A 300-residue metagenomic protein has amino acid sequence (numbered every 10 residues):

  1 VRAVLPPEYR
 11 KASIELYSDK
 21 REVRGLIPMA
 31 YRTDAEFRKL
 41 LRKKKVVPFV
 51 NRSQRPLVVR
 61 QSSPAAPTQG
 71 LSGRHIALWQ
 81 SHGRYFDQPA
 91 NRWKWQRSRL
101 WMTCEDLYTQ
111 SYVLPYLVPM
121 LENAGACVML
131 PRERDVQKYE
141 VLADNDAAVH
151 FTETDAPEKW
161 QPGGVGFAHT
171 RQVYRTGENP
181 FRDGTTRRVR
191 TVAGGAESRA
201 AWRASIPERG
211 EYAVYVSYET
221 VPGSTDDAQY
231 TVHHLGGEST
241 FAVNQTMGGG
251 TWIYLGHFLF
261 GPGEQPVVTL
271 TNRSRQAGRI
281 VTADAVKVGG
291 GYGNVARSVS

Functional and structural regions predicted by a protein language model:
V1-H82, F86-Q96, A283, G289-V299: Non-catalytic propeptide/linker segments at domain boundaries
S62-W160, S298-S300: Active-site histidine-acidic residue metal-binding/catalytic motifs, centered on HxH/HExxH-like signatures
Y139-T191, A277-G289, G293-V295: Low-complexity, Gly/Ser/Thr/Pro- and Asn/Asp-enriched, turn/coil-prone segments that serve as flexible N-terminal
G184-I206: Short beta-strands within extracellular/lumenal beta-sheet-rich domains
S198-P222, V286: A short beta-strand element within beta-rich, extracytoplasmic domains of secreted/secretory-pathway proteins
T220-S239: Short, surface-exposed beta-strand/strand-loop-strand elements in extracellular ectodomains
L235-G263: Extracellular carbohydrate recognition and processing domains and analogous Trp-centered ligand-binding platforms
V268-I280: Short beta-strand-plus-loop segments that form exposed binding edges in beta-rich domains
